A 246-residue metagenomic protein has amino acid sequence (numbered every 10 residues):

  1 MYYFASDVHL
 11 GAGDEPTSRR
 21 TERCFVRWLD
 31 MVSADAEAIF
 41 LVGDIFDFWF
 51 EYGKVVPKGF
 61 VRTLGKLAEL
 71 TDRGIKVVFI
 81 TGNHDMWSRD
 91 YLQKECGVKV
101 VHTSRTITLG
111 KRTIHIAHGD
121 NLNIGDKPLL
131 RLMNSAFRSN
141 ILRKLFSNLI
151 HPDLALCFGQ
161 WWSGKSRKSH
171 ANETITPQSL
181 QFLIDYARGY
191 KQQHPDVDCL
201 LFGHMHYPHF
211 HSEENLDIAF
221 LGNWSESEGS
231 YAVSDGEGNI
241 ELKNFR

Functional and structural regions predicted by a protein language model:
M1-Y3, I107-H115, S212-I218: Beta-strand-turn-beta hairpins that frame and shape the catalytic cleft of phosphate-ester-processing enzymes
Y2-F4, I39-L41, H115, L201: Residue-level marker for buried hydrophobic side chains located in beta-strands that build the well-ordered beta-sheet
A5, L10-L109: Core catalytic region of metal-dependent phosphoesterases/phosphodiesterases, especially metallo-beta-lactamase-like
A12, I114-L122: Catalytic core of the metallo-beta-lactamase
D35, R73, G110-R112, D196 (+2 more regions): Residue-level preference for short coil/turn positions at secondary-structure junctions
D47-L70, C157, K165-L200: N-terminal short leaders/motifs
G97-H102, D120, I124-L132, F137 (+1 more regions): Conserved beta-sheet core of the metallophosphoesterase superfamily
G119-L183: Active-site-proximal loop/helix segment associated with metal-binding centers of metalloenzymes
